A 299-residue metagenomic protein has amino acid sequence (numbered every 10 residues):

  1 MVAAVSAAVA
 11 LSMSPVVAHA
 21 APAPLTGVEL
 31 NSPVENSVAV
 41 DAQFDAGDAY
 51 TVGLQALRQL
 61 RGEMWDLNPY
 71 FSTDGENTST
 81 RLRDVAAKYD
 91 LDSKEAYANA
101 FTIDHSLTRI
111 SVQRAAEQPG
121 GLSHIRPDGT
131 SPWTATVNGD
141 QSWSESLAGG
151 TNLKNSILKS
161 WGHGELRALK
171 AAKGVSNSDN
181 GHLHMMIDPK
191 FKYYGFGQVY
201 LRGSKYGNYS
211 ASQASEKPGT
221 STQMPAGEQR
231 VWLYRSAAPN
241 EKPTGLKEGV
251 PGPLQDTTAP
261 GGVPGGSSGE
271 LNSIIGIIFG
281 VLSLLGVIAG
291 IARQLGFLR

Functional and structural regions predicted by a protein language model:
M1-A21: Secretory targeting and sorting signals
S6, A56, S106, G181 (+1 more regions): Short Gly/charged-rich anion-binding patches and loops
A10-S14, W143, G286-A289, R293: Residue-level signal for alpha-helical transmembrane segments in multi-pass membrane proteins
A20-S37, S221-R299: Composition-driven, intrinsically disordered low-complexity tracts enriched in small residues
A23-N138, L183, P189-G195, V199: Short, well-ordered surface patches within globular domains
N36-D48, S93-T102, S144-L158, A168-K173 (+1 more regions): Second-shell loop/turn segments in exported
G62, D90, G162, K173-G174 (+1 more regions): Short, flexible coil/linker elements and helix-boundary hinge sites characteristic of intrinsically disordered
E117, H124-N240: A well-ordered secondary-structure block
